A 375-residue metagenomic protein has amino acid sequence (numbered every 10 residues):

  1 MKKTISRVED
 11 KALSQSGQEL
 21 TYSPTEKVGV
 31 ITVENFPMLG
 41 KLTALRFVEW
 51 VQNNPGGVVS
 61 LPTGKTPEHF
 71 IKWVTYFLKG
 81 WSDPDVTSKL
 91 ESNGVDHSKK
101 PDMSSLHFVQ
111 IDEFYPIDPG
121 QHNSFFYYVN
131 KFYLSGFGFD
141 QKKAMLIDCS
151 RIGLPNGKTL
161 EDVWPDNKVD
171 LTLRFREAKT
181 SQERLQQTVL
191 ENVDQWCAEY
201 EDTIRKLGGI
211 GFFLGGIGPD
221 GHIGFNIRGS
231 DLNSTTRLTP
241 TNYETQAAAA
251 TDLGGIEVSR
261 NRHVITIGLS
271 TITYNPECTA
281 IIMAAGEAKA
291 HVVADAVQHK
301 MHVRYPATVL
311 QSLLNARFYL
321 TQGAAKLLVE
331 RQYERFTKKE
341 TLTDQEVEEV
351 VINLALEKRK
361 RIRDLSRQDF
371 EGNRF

Functional and structural regions predicted by a protein language model:
M1-V59, K72-E91, D96-K100, V163: N-terminal glycine-/serine-/threonine-rich phosphate-binding loop
K2-V8, E34, I267-F375: ATP/nucleoside-binding phosphotransfer catalytic cores, i.e., glycine-rich phosphate-binding loops
T4-K27, S88-G211, T337-V350, A355-K358: Ligand-binding beta-strand-loop-alpha-helix segment within the catalytic cores of soluble metabolic enzymes
L61-T66, G215-P219, A285: Glycine-rich beta-strand-to-loop/alpha-helix junction loops that act as flexible
W73-T87, F125-K131, I227-R237, H299-M301: A glycine- and small-aliphatic-rich helix-loop capping segment at beta-alpha/alpha-beta transitions that lines
W81, H97-S105, F137-F139, I272-E277 (+1 more regions): Short, conserved loop/helix-junction motifs that constitute active-site signature segments in enzyme catalytic cores
F225-G255, H299-L314: Gly/Ser/Thr-rich active-site loops/lids in small-molecule metabolic enzymes that frequently grip phosphoryl groups
T236-T271, P276, E287-A288: Glycine-rich phosphate/nucleotide-binding loop
